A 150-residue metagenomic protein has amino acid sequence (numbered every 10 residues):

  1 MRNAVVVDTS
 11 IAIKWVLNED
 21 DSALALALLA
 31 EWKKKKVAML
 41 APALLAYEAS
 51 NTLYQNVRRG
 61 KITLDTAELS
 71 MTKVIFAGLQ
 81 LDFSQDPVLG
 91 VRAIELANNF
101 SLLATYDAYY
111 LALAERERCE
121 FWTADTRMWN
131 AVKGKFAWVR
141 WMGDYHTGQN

Functional and structural regions predicted by a protein language model:
M1-A4, L111-N150: Acidic, PIN/NYN-like endoribonuclease modules and their adjacent C-terminal/linker elements
M1-L44, N56, G60-E68, D144-N150: Short, well-structured N-terminal submotif of metal-dependent ribonuclease cores
R2, L79-A124: Active-site neighborhoods of divalent-metal-dependent phosphate/nucleic-acid chemistry enzymes
I11-A12, L45, V88-L89, Y109-Y110 (+1 more regions): Alpha-helix capping/helix-boundary segments
I13, K36, L53, V57 (+3 more regions): Short amphipathic alpha-helical interaction patches enriched in hydrophobic/aromatic residues with interspersed Lys/Arg
K14-V16, T52, A131-V132: Residues that scaffold the ATP/ADP-binding catalytic core of kinase and kinase-like folds
L24, E48, R92, N130-V132: Phosphate- and divalent-cation-binding pockets in alpha/beta enzyme and binding domains that engage nucleotide-derived
L44, S50-L81, L89-I94: Active-site-proximal, substrate-binding regions of enzyme catalytic domains and RNA-binding/basic surfaces
